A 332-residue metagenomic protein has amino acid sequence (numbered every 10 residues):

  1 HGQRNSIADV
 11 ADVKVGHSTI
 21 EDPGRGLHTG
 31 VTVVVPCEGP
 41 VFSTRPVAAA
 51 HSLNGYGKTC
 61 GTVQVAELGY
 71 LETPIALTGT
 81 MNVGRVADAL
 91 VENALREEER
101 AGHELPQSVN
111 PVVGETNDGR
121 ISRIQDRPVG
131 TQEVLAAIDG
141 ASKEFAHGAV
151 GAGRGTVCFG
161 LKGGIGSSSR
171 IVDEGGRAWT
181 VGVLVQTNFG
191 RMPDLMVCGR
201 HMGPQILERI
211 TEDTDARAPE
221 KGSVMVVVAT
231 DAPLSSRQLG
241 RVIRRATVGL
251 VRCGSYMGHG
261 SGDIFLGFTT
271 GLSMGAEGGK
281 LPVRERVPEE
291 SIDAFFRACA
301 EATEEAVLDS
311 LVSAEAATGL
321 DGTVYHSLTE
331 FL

Functional and structural regions predicted by a protein language model:
H1-L332: Alpha/propeptide regions of enzymes that mature by internal proteolysis
